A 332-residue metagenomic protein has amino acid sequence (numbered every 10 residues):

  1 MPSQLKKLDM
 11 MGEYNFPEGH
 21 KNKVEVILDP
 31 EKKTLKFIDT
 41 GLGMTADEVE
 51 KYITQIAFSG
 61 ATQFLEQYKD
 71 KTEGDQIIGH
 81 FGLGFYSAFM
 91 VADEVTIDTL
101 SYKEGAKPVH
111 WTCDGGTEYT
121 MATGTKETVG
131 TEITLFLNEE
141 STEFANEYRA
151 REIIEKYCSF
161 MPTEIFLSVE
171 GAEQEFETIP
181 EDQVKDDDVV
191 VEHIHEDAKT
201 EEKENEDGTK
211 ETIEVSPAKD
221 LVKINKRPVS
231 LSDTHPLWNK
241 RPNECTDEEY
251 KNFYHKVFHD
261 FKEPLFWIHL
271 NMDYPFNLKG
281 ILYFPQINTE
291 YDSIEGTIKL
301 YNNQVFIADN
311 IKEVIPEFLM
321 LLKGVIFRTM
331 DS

Functional and structural regions predicted by a protein language model:
M1-A145, E152, S159, E175-E177 (+2 more regions): GHKL (Bergerat-fold) ATPase N-terminal catalytic module, capturing the glycine-rich phosphate-binding loop and acidic
I77, V95-E118, N138-T142, Y148-S332: GHKL/Bergerat-fold ATPase module in large chromosome/replication-associated machines
